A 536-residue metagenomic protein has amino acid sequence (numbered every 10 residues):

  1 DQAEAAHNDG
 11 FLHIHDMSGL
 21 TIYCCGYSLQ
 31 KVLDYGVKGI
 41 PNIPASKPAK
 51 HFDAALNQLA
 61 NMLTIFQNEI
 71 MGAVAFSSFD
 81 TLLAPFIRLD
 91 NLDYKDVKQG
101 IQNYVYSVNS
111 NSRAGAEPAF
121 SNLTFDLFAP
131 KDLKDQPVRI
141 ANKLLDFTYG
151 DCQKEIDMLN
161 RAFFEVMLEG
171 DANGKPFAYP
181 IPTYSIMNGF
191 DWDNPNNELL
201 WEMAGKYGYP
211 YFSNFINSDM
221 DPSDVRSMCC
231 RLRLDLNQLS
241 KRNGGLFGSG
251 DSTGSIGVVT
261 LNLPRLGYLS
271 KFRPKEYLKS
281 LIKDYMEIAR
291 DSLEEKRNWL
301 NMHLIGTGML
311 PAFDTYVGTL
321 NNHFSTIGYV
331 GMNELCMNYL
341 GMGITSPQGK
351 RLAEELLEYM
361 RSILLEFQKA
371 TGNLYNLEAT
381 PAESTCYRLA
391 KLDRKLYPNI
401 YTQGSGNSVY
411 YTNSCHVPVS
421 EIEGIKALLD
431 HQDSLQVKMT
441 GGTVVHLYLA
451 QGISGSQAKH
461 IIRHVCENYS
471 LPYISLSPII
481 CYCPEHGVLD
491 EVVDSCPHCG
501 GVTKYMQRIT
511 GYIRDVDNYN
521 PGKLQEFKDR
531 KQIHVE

Functional and structural regions predicted by a protein language model:
D1-N321, N338, M342, S346-Y505: Conserved catalytic cores of very large enzyme subunits
S78, T260, R265, T319 (+3 more regions): Residue-level preference for alpha-helix termini and adjacent loops
H323, I327-C336: Extended amphipathic alpha-helical segments enriched in small hydrophobics
G328-G331, G441, G511, G522: Glycine-centered flexibility sites
P484, C499-E536: Long, charge-rich boundary regions
